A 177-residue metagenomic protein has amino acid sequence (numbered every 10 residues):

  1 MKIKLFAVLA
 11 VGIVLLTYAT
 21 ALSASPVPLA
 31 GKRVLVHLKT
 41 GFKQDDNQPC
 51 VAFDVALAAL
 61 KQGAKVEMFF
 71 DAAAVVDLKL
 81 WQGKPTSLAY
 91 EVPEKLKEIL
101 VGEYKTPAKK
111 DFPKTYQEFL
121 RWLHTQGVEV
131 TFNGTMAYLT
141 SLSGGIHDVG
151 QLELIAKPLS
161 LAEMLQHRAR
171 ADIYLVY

Functional and structural regions predicted by a protein language model:
M1-V8: Bacterial N-terminal signal peptides that target proteins for export
Y18-A19: N-terminal signal peptide c-region/cleavage motif recognized by signal peptidases
S23-G41: Short N-terminal segments immediately surrounding and downstream of signal-peptide cleavage
V36-C50, A73, L78-W81: Short, glycine-rich nucleotide/cofactor-binding loops
Q48-G63: Histidine-anchored nucleotide/phosphate-binding helix
V66-A72, T131-G134: Short internal beta-strands
T86-V130: A glycine-rich helix N-cap at a beta->alpha junction
Q117-Y174: A short aromatic-anchored loop/beta-hairpin motif
